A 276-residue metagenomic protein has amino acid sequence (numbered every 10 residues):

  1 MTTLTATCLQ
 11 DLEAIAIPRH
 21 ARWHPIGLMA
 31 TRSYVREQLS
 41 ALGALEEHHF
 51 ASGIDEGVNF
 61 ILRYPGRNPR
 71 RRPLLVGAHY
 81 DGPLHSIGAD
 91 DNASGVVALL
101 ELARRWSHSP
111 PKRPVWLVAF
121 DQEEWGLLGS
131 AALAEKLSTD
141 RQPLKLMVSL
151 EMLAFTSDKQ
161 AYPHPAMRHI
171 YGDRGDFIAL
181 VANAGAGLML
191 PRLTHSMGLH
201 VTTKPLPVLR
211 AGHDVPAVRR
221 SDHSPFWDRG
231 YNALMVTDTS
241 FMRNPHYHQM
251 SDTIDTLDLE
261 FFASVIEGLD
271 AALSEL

Functional and structural regions predicted by a protein language model:
M1-G27, D81, M242-D252: N-terminal capping segment at the start of a domain
T2-L9, R22-S33, A89-V97, E124-L128 (+4 more regions): Soluble non-cytosolic domains of exported or imported proteins
T7-P65, P207: A non-catalytic alpha/beta surface segment that caps or lines the substrate-entry region of metallo-dependent hydrolase
E13-A21, S40, A44, R104-P111 (+6 more regions): Sec-exported extracytoplasmic/periplasmic mature domains
I61, L74-G77, W116-A119, K145-L150 (+1 more regions): Structural recognition of the beta-strand scaffold that forms the well-ordered cores of secreted hydrolase catalytic
G66-P73: Proline/glycine-enriched tight loop/beta-turn segments at coil->beta junctions that connect or precede beta-strands
P83-P191, V215-V218: Acidic/histidine-rich catalytic neighborhood of metal-dependent amide-processing enzymes
P165-L276: Active-site-adjacent substrate-binding region of metalloamidase/peptidase-like peptide-processing proteins
